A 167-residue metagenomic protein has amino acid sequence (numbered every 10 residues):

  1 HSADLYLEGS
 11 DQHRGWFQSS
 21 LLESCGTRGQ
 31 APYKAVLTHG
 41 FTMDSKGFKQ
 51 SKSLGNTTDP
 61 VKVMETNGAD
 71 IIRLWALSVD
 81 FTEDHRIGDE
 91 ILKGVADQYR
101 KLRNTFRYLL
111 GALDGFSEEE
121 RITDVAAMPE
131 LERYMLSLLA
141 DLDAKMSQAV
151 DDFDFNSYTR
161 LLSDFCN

Functional and structural regions predicted by a protein language model:
H1, S19-E23, D59, K145: Short, hydrophobic/aromatic alpha-helical segments in well-folded domains
H1-Q12: A short glycine/serine-rich beta->alpha loop
E8, W16, A149, F153: Conserved catalytic-core segments centered on acid/base and nucleophilic motifs
H13-G29: Metal-dependent nuclease catalytic cores in nucleic-acid-processing enzymes, especially RNase H-like/related
Q30-N167: Long, charged, mostly alpha-helical binding arms that flank functional sites
